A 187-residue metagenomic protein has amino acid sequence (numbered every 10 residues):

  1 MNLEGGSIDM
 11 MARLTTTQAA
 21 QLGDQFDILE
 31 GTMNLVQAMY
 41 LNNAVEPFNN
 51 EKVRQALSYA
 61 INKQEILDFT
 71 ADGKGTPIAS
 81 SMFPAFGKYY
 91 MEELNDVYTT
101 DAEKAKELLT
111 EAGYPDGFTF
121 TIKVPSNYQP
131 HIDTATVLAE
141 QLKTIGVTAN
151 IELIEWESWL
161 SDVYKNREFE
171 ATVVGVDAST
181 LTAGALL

Functional and structural regions predicted by a protein language model:
M1, G5, A20, D24 (+10 more regions): Solvent-exposed, polar/charged alpha-helical surfaces in well-ordered, non-transmembrane soluble domains, broadly
M1-V45: Extracellular/periplasmic solute-recognition and catalytic clefts
G5, L35-A79, L108, T119-H131: Alpha-helical secondary-structure segments
S7-D9, D24-F26, N49-R54, N62-Q64 (+3 more regions): Loop/turn elements at helix/coil->beta-strand transitions in domains of secreted/extracellular proteins
A12-Q18, K63, W156, V174-S179: Beta->alpha turn/N-cap motifs
A19-E30, N166-F169, T182-L187: Ligand-binding "clamshell"
P77-E111, Y128-H131: Structural transition elements
T110-S179: Ligand/substrate-recognition segments at binding pockets and active sites
